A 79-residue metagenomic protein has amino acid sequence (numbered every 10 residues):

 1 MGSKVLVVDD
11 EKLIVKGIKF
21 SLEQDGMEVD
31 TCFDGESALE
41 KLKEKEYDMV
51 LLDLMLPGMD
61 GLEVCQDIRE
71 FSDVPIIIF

Functional and structural regions predicted by a protein language model:
D9, D53: Active-site residues of response regulator receiver
K12, F33-S37: Acidic phosphotransfer microenvironment of two-component signaling modules
V15, P57: The feature encodes the CheY-like receiver
K16-Q24: Charged docking surfaces used in two-component/phosphorelay signaling
G26-F33, K41: Short hydrophobic/Thr-rich beta-strand motif most characteristic of the beta2 strand and flanking loop of CheY-like
D34, D60-E63: Acidic catalytic/metal-coordinating carboxylates
K43-K45, D67-V74: Conserved phosphotransfer cores of two-component systems
